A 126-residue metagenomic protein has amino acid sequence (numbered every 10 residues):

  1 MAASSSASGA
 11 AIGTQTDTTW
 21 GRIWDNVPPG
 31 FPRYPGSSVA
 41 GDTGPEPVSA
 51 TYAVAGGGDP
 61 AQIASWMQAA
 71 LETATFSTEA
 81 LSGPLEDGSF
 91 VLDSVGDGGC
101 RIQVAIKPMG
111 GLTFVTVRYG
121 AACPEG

Functional and structural regions predicted by a protein language model:
M1-G126: An acidic-aromatic pocket/loop used at catalytic or ligand-binding sites
